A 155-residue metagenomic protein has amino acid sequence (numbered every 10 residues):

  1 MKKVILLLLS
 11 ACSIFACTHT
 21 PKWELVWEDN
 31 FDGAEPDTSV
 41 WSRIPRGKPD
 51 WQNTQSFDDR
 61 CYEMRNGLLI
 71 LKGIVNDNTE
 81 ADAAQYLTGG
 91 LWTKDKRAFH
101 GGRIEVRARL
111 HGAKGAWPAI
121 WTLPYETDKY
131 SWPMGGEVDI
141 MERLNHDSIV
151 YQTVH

Functional and structural regions predicted by a protein language model:
M1-P21: Bacterial Sec-dependent N-terminal signal peptides
T18-H155: GH16 jelly-roll
